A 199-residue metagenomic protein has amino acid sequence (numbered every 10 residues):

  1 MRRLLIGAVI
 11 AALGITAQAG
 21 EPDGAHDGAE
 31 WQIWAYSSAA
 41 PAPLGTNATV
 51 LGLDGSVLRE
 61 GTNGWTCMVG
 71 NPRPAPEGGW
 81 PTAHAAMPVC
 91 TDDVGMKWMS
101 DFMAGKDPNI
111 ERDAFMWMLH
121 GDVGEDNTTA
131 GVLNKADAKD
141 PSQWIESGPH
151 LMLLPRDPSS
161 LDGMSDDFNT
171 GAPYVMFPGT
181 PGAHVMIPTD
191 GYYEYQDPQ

Functional and structural regions predicted by a protein language model:
M1, A17-G20: Selective for proline/serine-rich intrinsically disordered segments in cytosolic/nuclear regulatory regions
R2-A8: Sec-dependent signal peptide recognition, specifically the positively charged N-region followed immediately by
I10-Q18: Hydrophobic h-region of N-terminal signal peptides that target proteins for export in Gram-negative bacteria
E21-Q199: Primary mode marks residue(s) on the alpha4-beta5-alpha5 output face of response regulator receiver
